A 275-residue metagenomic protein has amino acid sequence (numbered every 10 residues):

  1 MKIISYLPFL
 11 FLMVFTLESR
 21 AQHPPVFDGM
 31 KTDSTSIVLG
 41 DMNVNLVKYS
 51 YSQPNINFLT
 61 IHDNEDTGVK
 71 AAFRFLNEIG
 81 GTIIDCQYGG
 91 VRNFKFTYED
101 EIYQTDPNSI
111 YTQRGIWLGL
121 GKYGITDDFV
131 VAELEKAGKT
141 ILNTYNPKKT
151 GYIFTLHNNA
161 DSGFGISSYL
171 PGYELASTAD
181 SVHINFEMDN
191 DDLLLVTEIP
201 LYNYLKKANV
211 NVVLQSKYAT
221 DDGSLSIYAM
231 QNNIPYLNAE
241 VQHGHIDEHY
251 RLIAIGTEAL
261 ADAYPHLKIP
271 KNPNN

Functional and structural regions predicted by a protein language model:
M1-Q22: Bacterial Sec-dependent N-terminal signal peptides
Q22-N274: Structured catalytic-domain cores with a bias toward divalent-metal coordination
